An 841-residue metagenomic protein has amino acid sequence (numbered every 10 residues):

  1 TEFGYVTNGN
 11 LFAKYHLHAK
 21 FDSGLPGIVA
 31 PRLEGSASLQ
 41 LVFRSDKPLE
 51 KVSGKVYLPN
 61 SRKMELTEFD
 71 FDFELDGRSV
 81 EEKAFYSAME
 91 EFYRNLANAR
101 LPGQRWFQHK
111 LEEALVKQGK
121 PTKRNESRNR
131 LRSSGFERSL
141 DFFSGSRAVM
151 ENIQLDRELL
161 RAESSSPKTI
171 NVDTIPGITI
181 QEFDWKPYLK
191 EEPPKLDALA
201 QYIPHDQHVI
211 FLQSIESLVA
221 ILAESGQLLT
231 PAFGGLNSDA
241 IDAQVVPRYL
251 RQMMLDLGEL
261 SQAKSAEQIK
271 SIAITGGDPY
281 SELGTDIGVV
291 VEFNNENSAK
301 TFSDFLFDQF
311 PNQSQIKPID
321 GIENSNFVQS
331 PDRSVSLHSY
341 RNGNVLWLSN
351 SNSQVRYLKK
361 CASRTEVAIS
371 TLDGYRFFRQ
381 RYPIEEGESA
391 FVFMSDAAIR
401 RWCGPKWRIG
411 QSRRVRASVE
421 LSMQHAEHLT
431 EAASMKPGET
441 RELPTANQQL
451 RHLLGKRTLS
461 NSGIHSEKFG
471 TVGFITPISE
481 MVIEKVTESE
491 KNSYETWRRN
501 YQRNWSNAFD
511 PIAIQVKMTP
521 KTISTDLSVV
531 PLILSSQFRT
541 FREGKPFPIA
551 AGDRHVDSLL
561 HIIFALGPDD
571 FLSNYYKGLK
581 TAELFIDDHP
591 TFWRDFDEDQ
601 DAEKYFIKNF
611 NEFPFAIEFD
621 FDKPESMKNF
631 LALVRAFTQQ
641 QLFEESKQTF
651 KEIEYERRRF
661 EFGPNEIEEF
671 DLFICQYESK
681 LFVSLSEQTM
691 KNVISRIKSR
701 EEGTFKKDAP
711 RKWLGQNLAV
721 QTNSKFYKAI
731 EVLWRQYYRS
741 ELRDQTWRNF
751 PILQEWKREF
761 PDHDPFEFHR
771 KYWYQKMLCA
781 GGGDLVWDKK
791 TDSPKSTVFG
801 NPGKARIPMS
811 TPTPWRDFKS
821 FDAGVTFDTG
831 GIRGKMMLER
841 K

Functional and structural regions predicted by a protein language model:
T1-K841: Signature of soluble extracytoplasmic/periplasmic domains of secreted precursors and cell-surface proteins
